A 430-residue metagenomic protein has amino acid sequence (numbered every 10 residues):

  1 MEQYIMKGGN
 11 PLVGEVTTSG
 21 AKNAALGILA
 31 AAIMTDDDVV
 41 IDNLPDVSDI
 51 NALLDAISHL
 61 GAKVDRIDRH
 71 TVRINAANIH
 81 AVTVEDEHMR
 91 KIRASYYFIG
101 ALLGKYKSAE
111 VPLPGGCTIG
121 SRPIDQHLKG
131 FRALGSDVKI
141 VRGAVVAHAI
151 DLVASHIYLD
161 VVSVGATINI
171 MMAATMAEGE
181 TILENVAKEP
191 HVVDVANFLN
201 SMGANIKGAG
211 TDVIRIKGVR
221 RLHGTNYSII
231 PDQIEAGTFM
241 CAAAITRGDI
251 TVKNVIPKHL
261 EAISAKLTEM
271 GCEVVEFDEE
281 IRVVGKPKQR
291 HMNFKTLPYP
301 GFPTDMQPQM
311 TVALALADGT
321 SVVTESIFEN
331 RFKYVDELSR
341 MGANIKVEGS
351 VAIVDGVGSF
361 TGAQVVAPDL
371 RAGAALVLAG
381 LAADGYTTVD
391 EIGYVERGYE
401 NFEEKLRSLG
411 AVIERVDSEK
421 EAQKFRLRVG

Functional and structural regions predicted by a protein language model:
M1-G430: Short, structured segments at the rim of ligand-binding sites
